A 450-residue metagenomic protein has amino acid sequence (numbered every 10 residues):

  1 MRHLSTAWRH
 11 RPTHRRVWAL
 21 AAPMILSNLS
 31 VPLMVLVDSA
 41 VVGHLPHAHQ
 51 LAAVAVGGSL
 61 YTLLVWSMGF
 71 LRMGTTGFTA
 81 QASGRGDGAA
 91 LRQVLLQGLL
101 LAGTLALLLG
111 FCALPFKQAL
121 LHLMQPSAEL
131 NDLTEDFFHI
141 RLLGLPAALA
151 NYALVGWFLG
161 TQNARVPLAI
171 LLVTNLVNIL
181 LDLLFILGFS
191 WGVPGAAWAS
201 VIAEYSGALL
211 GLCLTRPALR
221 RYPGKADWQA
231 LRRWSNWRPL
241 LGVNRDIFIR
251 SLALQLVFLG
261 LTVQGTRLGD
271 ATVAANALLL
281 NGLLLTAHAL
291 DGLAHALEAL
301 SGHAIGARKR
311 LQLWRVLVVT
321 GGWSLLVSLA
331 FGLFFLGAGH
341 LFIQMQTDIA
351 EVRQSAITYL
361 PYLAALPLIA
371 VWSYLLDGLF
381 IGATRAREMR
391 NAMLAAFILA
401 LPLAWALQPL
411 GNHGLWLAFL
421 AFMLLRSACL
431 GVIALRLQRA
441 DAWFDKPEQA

Functional and structural regions predicted by a protein language model:
M1-A21, T79-P146, L180, G188-R245 (+2 more regions): Short alpha-helical transmembrane segments in multi-pass integral membrane proteins
I25-M73, G77, R141-A148, R238-H303 (+2 more regions): Transmembrane helix-bundle signature of multi-pass secondary active exporters and lipid flippases
L36, L45-A48, A82-R85, G160-T161 (+5 more regions): Helix-loop interface residues and adjacent transmembrane-helix termini in multi-pass membrane transporters, primarily
L36-A40, F111, A153-W157, I179-L184 (+6 more regions): Alpha-helical transmembrane segments of multipass membrane proteins
A52-F111, A148-Q162, V166-P167, A275-G337 (+2 more regions): Small-residue-rich hydrophobic transmembrane alpha-helices
R72, I140-L159, P167-N175, A196-L212 (+4 more regions): Short runs within selected transmembrane alpha-helices of multi-pass transporters and secretion channels
S127, N163-A164, G192, G269 (+2 more regions): Short loop-to-helix capping motifs
R250, P361, M393-A396, E448-A450: Transmembrane alpha-helical segments of multi-pass transport proteins
